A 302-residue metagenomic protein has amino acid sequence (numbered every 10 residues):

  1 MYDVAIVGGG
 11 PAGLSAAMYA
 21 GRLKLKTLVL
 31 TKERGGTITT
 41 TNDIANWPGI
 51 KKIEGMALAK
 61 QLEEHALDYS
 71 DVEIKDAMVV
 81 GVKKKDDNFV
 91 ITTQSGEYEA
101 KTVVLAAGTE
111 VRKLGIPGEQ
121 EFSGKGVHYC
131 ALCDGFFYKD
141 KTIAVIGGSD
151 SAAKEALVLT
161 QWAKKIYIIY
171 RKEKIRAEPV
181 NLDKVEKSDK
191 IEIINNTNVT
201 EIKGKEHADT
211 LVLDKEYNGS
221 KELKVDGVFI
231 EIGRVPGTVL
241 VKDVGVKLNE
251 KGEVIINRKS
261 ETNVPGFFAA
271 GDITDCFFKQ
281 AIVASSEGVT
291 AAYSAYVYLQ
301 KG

Functional and structural regions predicted by a protein language model:
M1-D3, D76, K139-K141, N196 (+1 more regions): Phosphate-coordination loops involved in phosphoryl transfer and adenosine-cofactor binding
M1-V7, R22-L25, T210, D214-K215 (+5 more regions): Rossmann-like nucleotide/phosphate-binding core characteristic of flavoprotein oxidoreductases
Y2, L25-K26, K101-T102, K125 (+1 more regions): Nucleotide donor/acceptor-binding cores
Y2-Y69, S151-E178: Beta1-alpha1 glycine-rich phosphate/pyrophosphate-binding loop at the start of Rossmann-like nucleotide-binding domains
G10-P11, T109-V111, D150-S151, D275: Residue-level detector of alpha-helix initiation sites
A66-T92, E97-A100, Q161-R258, V297-K301: A Rossmann-like FAD-binding core segment of flavoenzymes
K75-F137: Glycine/small-residue-rich loop that forms an oxyanion/phosphate-binding "nest" at active or ligand-binding sites
E110, G115, E121-F137, I232-Q280 (+2 more regions): FAD-site-proximal beta/loop scaffold in flavoenzymes
